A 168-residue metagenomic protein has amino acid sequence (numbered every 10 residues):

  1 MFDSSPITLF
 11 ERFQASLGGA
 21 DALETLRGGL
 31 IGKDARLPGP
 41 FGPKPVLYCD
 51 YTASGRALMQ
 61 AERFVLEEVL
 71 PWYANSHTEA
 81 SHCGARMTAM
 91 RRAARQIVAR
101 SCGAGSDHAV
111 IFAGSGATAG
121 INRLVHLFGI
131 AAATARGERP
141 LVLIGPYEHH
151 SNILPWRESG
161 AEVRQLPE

Functional and structural regions predicted by a protein language model:
M1-E168: Pyridoxal 5′-phosphate
